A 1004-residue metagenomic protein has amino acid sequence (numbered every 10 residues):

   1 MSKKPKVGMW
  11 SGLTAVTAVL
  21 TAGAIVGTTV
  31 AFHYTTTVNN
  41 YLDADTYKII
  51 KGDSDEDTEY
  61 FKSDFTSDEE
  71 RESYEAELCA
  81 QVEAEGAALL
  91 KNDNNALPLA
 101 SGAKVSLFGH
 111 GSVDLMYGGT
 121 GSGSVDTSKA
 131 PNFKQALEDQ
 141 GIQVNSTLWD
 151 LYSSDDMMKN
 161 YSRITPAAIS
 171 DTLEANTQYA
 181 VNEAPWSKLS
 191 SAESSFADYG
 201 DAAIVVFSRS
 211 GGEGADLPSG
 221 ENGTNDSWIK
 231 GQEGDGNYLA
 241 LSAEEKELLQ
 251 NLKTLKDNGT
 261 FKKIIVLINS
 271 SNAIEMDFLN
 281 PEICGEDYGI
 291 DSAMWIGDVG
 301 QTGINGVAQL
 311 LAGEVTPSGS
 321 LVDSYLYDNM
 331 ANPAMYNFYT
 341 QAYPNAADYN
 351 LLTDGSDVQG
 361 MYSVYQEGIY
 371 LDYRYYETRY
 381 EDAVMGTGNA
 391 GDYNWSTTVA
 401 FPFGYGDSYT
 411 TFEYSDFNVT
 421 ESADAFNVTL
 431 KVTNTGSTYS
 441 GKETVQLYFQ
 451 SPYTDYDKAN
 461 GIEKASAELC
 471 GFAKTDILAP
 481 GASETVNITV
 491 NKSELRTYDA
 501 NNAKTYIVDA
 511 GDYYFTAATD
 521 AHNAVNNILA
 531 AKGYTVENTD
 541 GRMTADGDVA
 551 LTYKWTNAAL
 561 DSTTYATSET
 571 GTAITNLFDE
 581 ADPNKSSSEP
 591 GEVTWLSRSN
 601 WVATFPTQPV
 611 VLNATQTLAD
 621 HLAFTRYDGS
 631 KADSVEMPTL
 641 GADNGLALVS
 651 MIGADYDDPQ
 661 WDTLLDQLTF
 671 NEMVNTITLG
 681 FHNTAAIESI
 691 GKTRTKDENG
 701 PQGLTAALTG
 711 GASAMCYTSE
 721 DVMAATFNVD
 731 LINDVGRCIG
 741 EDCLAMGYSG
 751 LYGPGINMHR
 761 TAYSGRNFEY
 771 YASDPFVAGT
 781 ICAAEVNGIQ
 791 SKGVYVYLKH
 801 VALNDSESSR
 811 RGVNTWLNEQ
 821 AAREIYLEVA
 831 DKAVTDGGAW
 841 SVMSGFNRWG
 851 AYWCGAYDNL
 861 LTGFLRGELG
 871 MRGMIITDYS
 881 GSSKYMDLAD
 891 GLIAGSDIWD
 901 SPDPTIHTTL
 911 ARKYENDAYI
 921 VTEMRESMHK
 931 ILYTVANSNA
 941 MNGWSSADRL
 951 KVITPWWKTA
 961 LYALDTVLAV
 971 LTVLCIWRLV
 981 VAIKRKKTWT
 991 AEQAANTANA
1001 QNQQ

Functional and structural regions predicted by a protein language model:
M1-D499, I507-F515, A521, E569-Q1004: Glycoside hydrolase catalytic-domain context in secreted enzymes
K492-Y565: Terminal connector regions
